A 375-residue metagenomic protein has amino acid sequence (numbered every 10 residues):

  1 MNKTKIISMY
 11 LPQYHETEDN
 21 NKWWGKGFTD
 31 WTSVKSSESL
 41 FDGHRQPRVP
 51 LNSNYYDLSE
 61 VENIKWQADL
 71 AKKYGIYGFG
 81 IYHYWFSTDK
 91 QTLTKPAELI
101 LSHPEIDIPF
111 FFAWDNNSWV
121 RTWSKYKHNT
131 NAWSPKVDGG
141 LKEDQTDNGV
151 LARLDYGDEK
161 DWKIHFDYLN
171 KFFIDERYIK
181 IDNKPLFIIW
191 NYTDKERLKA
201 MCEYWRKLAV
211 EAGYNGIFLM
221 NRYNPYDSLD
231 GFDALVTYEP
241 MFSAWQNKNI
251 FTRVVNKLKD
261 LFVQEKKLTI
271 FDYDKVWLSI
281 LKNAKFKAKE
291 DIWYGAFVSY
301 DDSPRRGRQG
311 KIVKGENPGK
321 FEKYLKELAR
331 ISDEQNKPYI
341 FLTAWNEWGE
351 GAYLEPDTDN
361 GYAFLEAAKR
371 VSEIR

Functional and structural regions predicted by a protein language model:
M1-R375: Glycan-processing catalytic domains of CAZymes
